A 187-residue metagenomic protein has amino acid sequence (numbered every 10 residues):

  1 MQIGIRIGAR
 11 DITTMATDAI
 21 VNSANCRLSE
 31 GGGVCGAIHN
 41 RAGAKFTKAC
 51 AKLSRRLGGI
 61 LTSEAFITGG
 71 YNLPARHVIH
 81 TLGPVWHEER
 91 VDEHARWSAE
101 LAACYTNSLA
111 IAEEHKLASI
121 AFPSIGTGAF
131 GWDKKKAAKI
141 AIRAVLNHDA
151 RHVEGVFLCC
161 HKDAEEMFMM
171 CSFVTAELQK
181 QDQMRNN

Functional and structural regions predicted by a protein language model:
M1-N187: Macrodomain-like recognition of ADP-ribose-binding/processing modules
